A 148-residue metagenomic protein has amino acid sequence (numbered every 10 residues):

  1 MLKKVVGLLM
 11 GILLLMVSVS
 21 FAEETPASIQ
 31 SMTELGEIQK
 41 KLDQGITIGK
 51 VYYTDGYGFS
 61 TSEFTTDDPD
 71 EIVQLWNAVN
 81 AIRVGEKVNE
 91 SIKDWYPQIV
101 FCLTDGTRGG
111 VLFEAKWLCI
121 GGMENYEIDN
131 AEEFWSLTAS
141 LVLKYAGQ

Functional and structural regions predicted by a protein language model:
L2-E23: Sec-dependent N-terminal signal peptides of Gram-positive bacterial secreted proteins and lipoproteins
F21-Q148: Function-determining sites in protein domains
